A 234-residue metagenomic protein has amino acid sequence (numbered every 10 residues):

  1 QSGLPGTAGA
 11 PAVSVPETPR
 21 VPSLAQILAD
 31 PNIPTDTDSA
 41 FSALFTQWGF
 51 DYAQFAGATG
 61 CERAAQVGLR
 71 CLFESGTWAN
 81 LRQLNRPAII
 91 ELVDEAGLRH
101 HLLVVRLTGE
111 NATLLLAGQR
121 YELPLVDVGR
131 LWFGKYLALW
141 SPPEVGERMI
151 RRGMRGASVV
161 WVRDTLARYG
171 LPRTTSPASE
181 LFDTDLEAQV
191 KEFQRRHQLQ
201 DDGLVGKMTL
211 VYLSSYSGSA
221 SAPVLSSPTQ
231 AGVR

Functional and structural regions predicted by a protein language model:
S2-L92: Cysteine-nucleophile protease catalytic domains, especially the papain-like/related folds used in DUB/UBL proteases
A29-I33, F45, N85-V93, N111-P172 (+1 more regions): Noncatalytic regulatory segments and standalone regulatory/sensor domains
D36, T77, T108, P124-V126 (+2 more regions): Helix N-cap and loop-to-helix transition residues
A43-Q54, W78-L84, E91-E95, E110 (+4 more regions): Structured segments of extracytoplasmic/periplasmic soluble domains in secreted or envelope-associated proteins
H100-L107: Short beta-strand-centered aromatic/proline hotspots
I150-V159, D164-Y216, A222-L225, G232-V233: Short acidic, glycine/serine/threonine-rich helix-capping segments at coil-helix boundaries
